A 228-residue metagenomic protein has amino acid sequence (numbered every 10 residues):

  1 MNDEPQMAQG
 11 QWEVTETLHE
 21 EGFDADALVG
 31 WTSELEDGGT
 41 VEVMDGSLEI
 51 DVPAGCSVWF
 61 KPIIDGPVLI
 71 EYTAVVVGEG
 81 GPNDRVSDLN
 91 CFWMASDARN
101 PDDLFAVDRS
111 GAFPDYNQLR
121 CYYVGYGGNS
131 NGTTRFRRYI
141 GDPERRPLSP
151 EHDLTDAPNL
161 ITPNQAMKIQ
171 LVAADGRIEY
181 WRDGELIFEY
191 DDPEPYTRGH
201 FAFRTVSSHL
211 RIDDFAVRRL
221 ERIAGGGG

Functional and structural regions predicted by a protein language model:
M1-G228: Extracellular glycan-recognition regions
